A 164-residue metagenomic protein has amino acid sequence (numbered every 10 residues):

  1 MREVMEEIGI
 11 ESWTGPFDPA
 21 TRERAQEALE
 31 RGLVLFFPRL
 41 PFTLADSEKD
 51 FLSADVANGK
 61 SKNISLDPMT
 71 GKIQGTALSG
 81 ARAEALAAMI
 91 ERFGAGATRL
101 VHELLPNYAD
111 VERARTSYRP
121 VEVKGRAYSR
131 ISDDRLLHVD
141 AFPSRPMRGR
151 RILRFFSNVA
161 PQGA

Functional and structural regions predicted by a protein language model:
M1-I10: Short Lys/Arg-enriched alpha/beta "domain-start" segment
W13-E23: A short, well-structured beta->alpha microelement
R22-A164: Non-heme Fe(II) oxygenase catalytic core, chiefly the N-lobe of the double-stranded beta-helix
